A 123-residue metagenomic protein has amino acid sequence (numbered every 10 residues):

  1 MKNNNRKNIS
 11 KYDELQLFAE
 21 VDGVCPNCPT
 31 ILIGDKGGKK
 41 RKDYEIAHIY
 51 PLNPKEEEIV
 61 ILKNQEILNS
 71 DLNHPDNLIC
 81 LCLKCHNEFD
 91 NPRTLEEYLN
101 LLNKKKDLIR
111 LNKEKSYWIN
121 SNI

Functional and structural regions predicted by a protein language model:
M1, R6-I9, Q16, E20 (+1 more regions): Domain-level detector for secreted/extracellular nuclease and nuclease-toxin modules, and for the ENPP-like C-terminal
K2-K11, L32-L78, F89-L102, K106: Histidine-centered nuclease catalytic patch
F18-G23, H74-L78: Short metal-coordination and nucleic-acid-contact micro-motifs, chiefly zinc-binding Cys/His arrays
C25-C28, C82: Short cysteine-rich clusters marking metal-coordination/redox-active sites
H86: Acidic, metal-coordinating catalytic segment for phosphate/diphosphate chemistry, firing primarily on the Nudix
L99-I123: Charged, amphipathic alpha-helical linkers/stalks
